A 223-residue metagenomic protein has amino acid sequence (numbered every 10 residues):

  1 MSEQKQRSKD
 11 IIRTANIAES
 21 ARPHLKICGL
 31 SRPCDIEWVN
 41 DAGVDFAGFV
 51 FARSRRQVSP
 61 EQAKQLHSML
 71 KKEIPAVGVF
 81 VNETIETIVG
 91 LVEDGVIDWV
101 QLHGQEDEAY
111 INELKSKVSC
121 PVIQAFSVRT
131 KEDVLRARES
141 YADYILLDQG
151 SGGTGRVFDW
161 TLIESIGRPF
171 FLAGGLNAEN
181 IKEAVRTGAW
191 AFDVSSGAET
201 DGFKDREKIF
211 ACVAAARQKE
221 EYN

Functional and structural regions predicted by a protein language model:
S2-N223: Conserved N-terminal beta1-alpha1 strand-loop-helix module at the mouth
